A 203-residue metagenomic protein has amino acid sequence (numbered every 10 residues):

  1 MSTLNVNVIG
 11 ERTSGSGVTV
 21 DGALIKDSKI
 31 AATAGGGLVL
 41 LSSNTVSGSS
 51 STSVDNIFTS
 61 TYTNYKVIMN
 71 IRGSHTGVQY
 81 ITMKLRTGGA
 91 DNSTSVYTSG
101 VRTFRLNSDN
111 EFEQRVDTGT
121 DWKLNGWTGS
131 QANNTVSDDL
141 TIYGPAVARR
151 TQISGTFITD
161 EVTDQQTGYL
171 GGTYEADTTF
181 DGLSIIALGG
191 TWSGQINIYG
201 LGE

Functional and structural regions predicted by a protein language model:
S2-E203: Surface-exposed molecular-recognition determinants
